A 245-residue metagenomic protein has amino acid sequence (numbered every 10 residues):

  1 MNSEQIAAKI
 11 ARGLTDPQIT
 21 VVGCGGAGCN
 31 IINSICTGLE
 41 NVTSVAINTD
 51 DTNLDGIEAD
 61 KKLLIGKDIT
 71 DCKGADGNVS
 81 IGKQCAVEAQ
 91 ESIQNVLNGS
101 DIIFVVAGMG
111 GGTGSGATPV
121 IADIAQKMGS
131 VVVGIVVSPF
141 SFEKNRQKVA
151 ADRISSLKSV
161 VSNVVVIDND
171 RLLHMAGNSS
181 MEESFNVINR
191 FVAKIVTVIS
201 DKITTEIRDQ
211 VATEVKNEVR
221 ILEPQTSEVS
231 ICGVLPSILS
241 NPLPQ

Functional and structural regions predicted by a protein language model:
M1-Q245: Tubulin/FtsZ superfamily GTPase core signature
